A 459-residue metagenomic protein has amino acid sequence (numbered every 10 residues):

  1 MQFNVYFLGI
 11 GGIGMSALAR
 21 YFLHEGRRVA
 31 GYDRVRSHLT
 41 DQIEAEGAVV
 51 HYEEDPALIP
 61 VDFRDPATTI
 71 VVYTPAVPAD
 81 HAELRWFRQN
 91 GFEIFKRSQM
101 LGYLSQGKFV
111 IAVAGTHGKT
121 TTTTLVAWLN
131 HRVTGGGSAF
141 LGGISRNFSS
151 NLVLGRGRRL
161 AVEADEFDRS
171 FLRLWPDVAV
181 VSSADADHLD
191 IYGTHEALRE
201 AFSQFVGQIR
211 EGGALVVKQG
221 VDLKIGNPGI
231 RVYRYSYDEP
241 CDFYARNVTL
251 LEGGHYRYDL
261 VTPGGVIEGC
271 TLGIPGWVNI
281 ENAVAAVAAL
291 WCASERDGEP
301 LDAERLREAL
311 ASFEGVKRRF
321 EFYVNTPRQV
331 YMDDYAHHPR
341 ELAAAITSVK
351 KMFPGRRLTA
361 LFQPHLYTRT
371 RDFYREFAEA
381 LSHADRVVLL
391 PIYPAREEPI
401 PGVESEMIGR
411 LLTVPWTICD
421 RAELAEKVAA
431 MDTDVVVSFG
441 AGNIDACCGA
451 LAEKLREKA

Functional and structural regions predicted by a protein language model:
F3, Y21, R27, E44 (+5 more regions): Phosphate-binding loop of NTP-binding sites
F3-Y6, G14, Y21, E25 (+3 more regions): Nucleotide phosphate-binding/pyrophosphate-handling subdomain across enzymes that bind or process nucleotide phosphates
Y6-I10, F439: Conserved N-terminal Rossmann-fold NAD(P)-binding element of oxidoreductases
R27-R34, L215-Q219, T359-Q363, D385-P394: Short internal beta-strands
Y32-D33, H51-P56, F95-Q99, F140-G143 (+4 more regions): Beta-strand->loop->alpha-helix junctions that form or flank phosphate-binding loops in nucleotide-handling enzymes
Y32-H51, R146-S150: N-terminal beta-loop-helix "entrance" segment that forms/cooperates in small-molecule cofactor or anionic ligand
E46, G254, A378-D434: C-terminal helical cap/extension that packs against the catalytic core of soluble nucleotide-cofactor enzymes
P56-A67, L424-M431: Short amphipathic alpha-helix with an adjacent loop that forms part of the alpha/beta core around
